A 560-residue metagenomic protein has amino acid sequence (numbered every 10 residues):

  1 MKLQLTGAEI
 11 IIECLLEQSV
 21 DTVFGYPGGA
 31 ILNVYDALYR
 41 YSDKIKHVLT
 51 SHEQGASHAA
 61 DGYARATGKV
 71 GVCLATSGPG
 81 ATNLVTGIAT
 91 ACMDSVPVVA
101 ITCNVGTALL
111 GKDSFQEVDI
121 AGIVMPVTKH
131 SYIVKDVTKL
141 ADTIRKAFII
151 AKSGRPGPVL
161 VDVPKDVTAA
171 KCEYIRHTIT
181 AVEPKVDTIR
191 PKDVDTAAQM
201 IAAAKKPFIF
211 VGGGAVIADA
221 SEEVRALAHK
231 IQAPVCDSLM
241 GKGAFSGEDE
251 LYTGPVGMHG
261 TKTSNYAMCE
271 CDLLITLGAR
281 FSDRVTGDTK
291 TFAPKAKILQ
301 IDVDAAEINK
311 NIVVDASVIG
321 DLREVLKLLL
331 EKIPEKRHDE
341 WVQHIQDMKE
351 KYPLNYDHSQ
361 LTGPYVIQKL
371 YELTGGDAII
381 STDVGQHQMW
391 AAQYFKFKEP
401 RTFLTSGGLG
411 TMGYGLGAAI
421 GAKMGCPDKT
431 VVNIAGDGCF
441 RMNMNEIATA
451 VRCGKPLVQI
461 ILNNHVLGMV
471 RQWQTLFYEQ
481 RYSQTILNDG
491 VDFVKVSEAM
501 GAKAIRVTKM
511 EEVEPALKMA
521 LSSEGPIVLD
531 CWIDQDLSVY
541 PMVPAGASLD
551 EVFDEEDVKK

Functional and structural regions predicted by a protein language model:
M1-I333, K369, L373-G376, P456-I461 (+3 more regions): N-terminal alpha/beta PP-like core and its mobile active-site loop of ThDP/TPP-dependent enzymes
A8-I12, L16, D21, G29 (+2 more regions): Active-site diphosphate/adenylate-binding microenvironment
Y26-G28, H47-H58, C73-G80, K135-D136 (+7 more regions): Active-site nucleophile and cofactor-binding loops and adjacent substrate-binding regions of central metabolic enzymes
H52-E53, K112-D113, P184-A198, V256-G260 (+5 more regions): A general structural motif
Q116, C269, R452-M542: Thiamine diphosphate
T138, R176, K295-Q386, M510-E514 (+2 more regions): Phosphate/pyrophosphate-binding active-site segments
I298, L370, T382, G421 (+6 more regions): Hydrophobic, well-ordered secondary-structure elements that form the walls of internal hydrophobic environments
Y414, A418-P456, L462: Catalytic phosphate/nucleotide-handling subdomain of diverse soluble enzymes
